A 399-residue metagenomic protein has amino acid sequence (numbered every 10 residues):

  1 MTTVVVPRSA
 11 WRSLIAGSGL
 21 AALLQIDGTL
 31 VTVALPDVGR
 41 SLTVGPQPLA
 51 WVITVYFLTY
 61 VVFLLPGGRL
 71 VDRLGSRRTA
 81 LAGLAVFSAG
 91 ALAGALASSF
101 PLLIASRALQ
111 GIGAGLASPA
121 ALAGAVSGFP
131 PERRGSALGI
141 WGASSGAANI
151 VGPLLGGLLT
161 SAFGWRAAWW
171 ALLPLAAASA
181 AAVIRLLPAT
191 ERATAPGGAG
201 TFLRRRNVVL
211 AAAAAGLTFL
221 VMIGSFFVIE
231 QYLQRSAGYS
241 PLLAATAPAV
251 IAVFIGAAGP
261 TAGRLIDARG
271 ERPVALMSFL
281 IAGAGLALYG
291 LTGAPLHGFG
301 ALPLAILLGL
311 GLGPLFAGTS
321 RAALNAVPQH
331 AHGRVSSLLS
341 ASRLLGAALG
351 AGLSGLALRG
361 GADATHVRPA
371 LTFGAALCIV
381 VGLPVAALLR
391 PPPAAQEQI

Functional and structural regions predicted by a protein language model:
A10-I26, V31-V33, L42, P46-Q47 (+7 more regions): 12-transmembrane solute porter fold
V62-F100: Conserved MFS/SLC helix-loop-helix module at the cytosolic interface between two early adjacent transmembrane helices
G90-A93, P101-Q110, F299-L307: Paired small-residue
A108-S145: Cytoplasmic helix-loop-helix junction between adjacent transmembrane helices in 12-TM secondary transporters
R134, L173-P196, V381-L389: C-terminal membrane-cytosol helix-exit motif in multi-pass small-molecule transporters
W141-I184, A195: Helix-loop-helix hairpin linking two adjacent transmembrane segments in secondary transporters
